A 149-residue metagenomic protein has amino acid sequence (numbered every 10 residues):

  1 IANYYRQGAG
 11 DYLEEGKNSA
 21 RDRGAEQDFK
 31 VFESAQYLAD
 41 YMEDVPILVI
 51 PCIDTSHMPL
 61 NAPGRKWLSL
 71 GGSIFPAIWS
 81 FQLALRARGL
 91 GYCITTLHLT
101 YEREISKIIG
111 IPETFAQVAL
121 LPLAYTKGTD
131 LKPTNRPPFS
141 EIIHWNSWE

Functional and structural regions predicted by a protein language model:
I1-I74: Glycine/small-residue-rich phosphate/adenosyl-binding loop
I1-Y4, E104, I108: Residues that scaffold the ATP/ADP-binding catalytic core of kinase and kinase-like folds
R21, A116-E149: C-terminal helix-cap and adjacent tail motif
F32-Y37, I105-I108, G128-D130: Glycine-rich, charged/polar anion/phosphate-binding loops that engage phosphate groups from diverse ligands
D40-E43, I111-E113, N135-R136: Solvent-exposed alpha-helices and their adjacent loops that cap or buttress functional pockets in soluble metabolic
D44-I47, L90, E113-Q117: Short coil/turn connectors at secondary-structure junctions
V49-P51, T55-K107: Small-aliphatic-rich amphipathic alpha-helix that forms the alpha element of a beta-alpha
L85, I109, Y125-K127: Short leucine-rich amphipathic alpha-helical surface patches
